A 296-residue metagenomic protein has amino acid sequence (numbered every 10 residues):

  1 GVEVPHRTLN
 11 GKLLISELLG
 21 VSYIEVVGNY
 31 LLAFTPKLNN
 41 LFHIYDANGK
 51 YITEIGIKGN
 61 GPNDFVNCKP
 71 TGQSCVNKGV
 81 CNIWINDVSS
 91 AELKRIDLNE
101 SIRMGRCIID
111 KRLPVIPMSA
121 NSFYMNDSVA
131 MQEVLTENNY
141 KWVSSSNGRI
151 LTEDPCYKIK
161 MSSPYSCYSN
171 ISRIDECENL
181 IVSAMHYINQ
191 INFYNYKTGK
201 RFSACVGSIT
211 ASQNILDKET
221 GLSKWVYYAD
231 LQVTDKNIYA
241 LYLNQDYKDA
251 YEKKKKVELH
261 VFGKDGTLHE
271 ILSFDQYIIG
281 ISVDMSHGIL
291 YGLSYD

Functional and structural regions predicted by a protein language model:
V2-I15, T53-V66, I108-P114, R149-C167 (+2 more regions): Surface-exposed loop and turn segments in beta-propeller and other repeat-based domains that flank or scaffold
N10-N40, N237-N244: Beta-strand-rich domains and repeat architectures in extracellular enzymes and scaffolds, especially beta-propellers
S22-E25, T71-K78, A120-N126, S166-E178 (+3 more regions): Structural signature of eukaryotic scaffold interfaces centered on beta-propeller domains
Y51-W84, V88, D275-I278: Blade-loop segments of beta-propeller domains
V88-T136, C156: Asp-box/WD-like beta-propeller blade repeats and closely related beta-sheet repeat scaffolds
Y140-N147, K254-G266: Beta-propeller blade signature
T210-E219, K264-M285: Conserved blade-ending motifs and adjacent loop-strand segments that build the rim/top face of beta-propeller domains
T220-V261: Loop/turn-rich, solvent-exposed surfaces of beta-rich toroidal or solenoidal domains
